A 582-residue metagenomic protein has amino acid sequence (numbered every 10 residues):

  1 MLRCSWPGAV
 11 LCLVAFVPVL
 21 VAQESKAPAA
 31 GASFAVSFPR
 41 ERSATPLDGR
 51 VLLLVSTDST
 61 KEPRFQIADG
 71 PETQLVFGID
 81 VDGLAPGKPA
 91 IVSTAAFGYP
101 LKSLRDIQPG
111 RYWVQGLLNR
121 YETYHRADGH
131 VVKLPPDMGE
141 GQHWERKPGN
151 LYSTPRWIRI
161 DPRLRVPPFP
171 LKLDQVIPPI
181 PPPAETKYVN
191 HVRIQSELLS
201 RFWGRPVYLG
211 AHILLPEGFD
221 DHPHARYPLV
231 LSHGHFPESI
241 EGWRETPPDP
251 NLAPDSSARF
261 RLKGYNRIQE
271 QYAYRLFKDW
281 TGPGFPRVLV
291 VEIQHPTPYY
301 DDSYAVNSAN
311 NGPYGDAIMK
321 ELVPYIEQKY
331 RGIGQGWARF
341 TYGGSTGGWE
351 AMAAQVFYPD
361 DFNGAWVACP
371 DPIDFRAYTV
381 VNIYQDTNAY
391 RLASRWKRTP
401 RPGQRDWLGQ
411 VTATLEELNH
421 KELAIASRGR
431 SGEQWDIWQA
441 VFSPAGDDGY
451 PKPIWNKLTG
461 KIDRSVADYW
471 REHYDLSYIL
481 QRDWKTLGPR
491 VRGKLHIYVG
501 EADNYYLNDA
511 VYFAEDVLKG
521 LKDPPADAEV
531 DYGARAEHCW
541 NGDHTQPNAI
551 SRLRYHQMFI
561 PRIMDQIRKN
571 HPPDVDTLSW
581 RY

Functional and structural regions predicted by a protein language model:
M1-C4: N-terminal secretory signal peptides that target proteins for export/translocation
G8-V19: Bacterial N-terminal signal peptides
P28-F38, A44-L52, P206-H212, L231: Contiguous beta-strand segments within globular domains
T57-F97, K102-Y582: Non-catalytic cap/lid and distal C-terminal segments of serine-dependent acyl enzymes
